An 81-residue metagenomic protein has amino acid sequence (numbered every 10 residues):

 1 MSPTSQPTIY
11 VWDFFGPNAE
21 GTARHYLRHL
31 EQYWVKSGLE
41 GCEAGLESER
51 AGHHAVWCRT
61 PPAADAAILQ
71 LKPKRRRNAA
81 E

Functional and structural regions predicted by a protein language model:
M1-Q6, R77-E81: Short, low-complexity, intrinsically disordered N-terminal peptides in bacterial proteins
S2, Q6, T60-P61, K72: Intrinsic-disorder/low-complexity coil detector
S2-K36: N-terminal acidic leader/helix
G16-A19, H54, P61-A64, A79-A80: Short, structured coil/loop segments at alpha-helix boundaries
Y26-L30, A66-R77: Short amphipathic alpha-helices in soluble, non-transmembrane regions that often serve as interface/regulatory elements
G38-Q70: Short, intrinsically disordered low-complexity segments
L39-E40, P73-E81: Conserved short beta-strand edge segments in small beta-sheet-based binding/regulatory domains
